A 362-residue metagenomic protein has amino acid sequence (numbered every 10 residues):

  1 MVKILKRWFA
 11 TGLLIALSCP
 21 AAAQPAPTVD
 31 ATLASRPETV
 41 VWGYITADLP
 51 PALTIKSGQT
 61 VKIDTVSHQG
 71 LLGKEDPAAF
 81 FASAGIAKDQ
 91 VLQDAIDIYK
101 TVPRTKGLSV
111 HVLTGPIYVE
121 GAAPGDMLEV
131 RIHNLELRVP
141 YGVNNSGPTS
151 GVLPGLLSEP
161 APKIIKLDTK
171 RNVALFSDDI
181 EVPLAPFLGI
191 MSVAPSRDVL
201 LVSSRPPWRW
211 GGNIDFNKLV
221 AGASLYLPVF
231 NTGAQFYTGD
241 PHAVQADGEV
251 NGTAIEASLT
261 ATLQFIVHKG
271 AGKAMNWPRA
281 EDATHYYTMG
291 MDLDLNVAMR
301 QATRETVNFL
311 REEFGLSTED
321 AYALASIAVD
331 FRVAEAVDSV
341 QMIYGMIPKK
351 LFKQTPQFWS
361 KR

Functional and structural regions predicted by a protein language model:
M1-A10: Bacterial N-terminal signal peptides that target proteins for export
L14-A22: Hydrophobic h-region of N-terminal signal peptides that target proteins for export in Gram-negative bacteria
P27-D30, A34-V40, D48-K62, S67-H68 (+8 more regions): Alpha/propeptide regions of enzymes that mature by internal proteolysis
H68-F80, L135-N145, G233-A243, A334-V337: Short, Lys/Arg- and Gly-enriched loop/turn segments at beta-strand edges
Q69, G73-E120: Extended, compositionally biased flexible segments
I98-T101, K106-Y118, E129-L219: Intrinsically disordered, low-complexity linker/loop segments enriched in Gly/Pro and charged/polar residues
L184-L295, V307: Conserved mixed alpha/beta catalytic, RNA-binding, or beta-rich assembly cores of soluble enzyme, regulatory
S339-R362: Long, compositionally biased
